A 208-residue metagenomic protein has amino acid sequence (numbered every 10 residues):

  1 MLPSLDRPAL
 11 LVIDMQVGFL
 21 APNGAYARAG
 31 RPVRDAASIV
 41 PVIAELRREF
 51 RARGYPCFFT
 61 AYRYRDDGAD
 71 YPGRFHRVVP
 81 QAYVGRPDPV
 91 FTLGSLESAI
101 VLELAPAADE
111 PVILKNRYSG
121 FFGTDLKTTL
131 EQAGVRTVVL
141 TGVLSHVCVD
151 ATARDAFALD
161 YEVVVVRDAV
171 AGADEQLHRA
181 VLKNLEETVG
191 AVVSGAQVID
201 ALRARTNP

Functional and structural regions predicted by a protein language model:
M1-A107, V189, D200-P208: Active-site acidic carboxylates
A52-Y55, G134, D160: Glycine-centered short loops/turns at secondary-structure junctions
V90-G142: Internal catalytic-core helix/loop-beta-alpha segment that presents or stabilizes conserved functional determinants
I113, G190-V198: Short acidic-hydrophobic, aromatic-tinged amphipathic segments that line or gate anion-handling sites
V139-G142, D160-E175: A short glycine-rich beta-strand->turn/loop micro-motif centered on a GG-aromatic cluster
H146-V147, V170-D174, I199-D200: Short gly/pro/ser/thr-enriched loop/turn and capping motifs at secondary-structure boundaries
V149-L159: Short Gly/Thr/Asp-enriched flexible loops that form oxyanion-binding sites at enzyme active sites
D174-E186: Active-site-proximal loop->helix
